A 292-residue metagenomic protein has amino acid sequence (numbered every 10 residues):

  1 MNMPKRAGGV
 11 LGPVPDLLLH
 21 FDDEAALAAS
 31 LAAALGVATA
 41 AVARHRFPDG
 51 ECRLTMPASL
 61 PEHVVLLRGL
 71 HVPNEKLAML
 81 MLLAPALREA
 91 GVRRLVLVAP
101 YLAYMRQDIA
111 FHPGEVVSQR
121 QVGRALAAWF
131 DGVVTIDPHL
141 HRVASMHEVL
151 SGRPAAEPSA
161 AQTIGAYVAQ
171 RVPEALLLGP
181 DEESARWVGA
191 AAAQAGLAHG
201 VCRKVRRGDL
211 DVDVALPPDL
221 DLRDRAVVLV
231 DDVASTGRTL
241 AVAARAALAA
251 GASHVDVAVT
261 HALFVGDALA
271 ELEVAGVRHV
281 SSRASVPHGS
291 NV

Functional and structural regions predicted by a protein language model:
M1-V292: PRPP-associated nucleotide enzymes
